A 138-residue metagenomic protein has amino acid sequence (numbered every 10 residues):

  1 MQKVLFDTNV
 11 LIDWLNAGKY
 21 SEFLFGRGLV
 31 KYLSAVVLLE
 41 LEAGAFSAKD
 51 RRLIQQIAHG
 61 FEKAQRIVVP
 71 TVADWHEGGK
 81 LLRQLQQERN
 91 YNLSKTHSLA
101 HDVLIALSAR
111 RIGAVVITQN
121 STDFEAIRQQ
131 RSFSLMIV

Functional and structural regions predicted by a protein language model:
M1-L39, A43-H59: Short, well-structured N-terminal submotif of metal-dependent ribonuclease cores
M1-Q2, G28-V30, K63-R66, R110-V115: Short active-site oxyanion
F6-D7, L33-S34, S98-L99, N120-S121 (+1 more regions): Histidine- and aromatic-rich ligand-binding microenvironments
V10-L11, V37, D74, I105 (+1 more regions): Alpha-helix capping/helix-boundary segments
W14, E40, E77, A126-I127: Phosphate- and divalent-cation-binding pockets in alpha/beta enzyme and binding domains that engage nucleotide-derived
Y20-F23, Q56-H76: Generic detector of contiguous secondary-structure segments
I67-V115, Q119: Active-site neighborhoods of divalent-metal-dependent phosphate/nucleic-acid chemistry enzymes
A106, R110-V138: Acidic, PIN/NYN-like endoribonuclease modules and their adjacent C-terminal/linker elements
